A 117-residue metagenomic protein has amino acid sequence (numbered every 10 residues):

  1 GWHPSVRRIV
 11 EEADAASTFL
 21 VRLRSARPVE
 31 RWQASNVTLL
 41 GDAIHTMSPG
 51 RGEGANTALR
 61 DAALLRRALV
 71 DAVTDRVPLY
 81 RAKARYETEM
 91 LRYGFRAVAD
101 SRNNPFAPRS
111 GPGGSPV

Functional and structural regions predicted by a protein language model:
P4-E12, R27-Q33, V37, G50-E53 (+2 more regions): C-terminal helical "tail/cap" subdomain of flavin- and related membrane-associated enzymes
T18-P28: Short gly/ser/thr-rich secondary-structure transition/capping motifs
L20, V37-L39: Conserved beta-strand scaffold positions in the cores of enzyme catalytic domains, especially in NTP/NDP-utilizing
D42-A43: Active-site metal-binding loops of divalent metal-dependent hydrolases
